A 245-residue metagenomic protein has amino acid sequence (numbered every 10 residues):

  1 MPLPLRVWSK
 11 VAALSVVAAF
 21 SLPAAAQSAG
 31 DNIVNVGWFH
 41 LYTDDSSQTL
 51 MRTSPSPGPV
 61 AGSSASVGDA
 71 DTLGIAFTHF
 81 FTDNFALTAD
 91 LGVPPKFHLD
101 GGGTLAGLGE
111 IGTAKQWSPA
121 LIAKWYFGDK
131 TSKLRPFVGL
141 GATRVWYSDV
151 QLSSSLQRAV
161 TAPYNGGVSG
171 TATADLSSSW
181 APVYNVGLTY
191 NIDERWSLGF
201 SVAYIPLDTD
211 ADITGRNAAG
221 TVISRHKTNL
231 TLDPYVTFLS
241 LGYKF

Functional and structural regions predicted by a protein language model:
M1-G30: Cleavable N-terminal export/targeting peptides
A25-D31, N84, G128-R135, I192-R195: Short loop/turn motifs that connect adjacent beta-strands in outer-membrane beta-barrel proteins
A26-A76, V236, G242-K244: Short glycine/proline- and aromatic-enriched beta-strand/turn motifs that initiate or cap beta-hairpins
H40-Y42, A76-Q157, L232-F245: Gram-negative (and chloroplast) outer-membrane scaffold detector with strong preference for beta-barrel transmembrane
S47-S63, L99-L108, V150-T173, D210-N229: Solvent-exposed loop segments that connect transmembrane elements
A65-D71, T113-S118, A174-A181, N229-D233: Short sequence motifs at beta-strands and strand-loop junctions characteristic of Gram-negative outer-membrane
K96, D193-F245: Predominantly the C-terminal beta-signal and adjacent terminal strand-loop region of outer-membrane beta-barrel
A120-I122, V183-Y190: Transmembrane beta-barrel strand/turn architecture of Gram-negative outer membrane proteins
